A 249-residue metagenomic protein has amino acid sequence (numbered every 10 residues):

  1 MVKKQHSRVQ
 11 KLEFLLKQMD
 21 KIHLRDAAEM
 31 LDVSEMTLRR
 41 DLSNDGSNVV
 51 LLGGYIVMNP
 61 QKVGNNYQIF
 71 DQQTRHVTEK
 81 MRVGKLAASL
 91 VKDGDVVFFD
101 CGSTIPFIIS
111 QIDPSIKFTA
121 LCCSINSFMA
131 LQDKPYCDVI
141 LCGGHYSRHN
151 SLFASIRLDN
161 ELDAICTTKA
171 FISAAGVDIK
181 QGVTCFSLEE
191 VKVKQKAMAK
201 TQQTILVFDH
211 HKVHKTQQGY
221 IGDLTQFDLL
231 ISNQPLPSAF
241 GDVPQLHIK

Functional and structural regions predicted by a protein language model:
V2-Q10, F14-K21, M30, E35-F98 (+2 more regions): HTH-adjacent hinge/linker in prokaryotic transcriptional regulators
K4, F14, H23-R25, D32 (+2 more regions): Conserved phosphate- and dinucleotide-binding cores of soluble alpha/beta proteins, encompassing both enzyme active
V77-K80, L121, S151, S187: A conditional alpha-helix N-cap/helix-loop micro-motif detector
V96, K117-T119, C166: Residues that mark the start of a beta-strand
S103-P106: Gly/Ser/Thr-rich loops at beta-strand to alpha-helix junctions that form or flank small-molecule/cofactor-binding
Q111-P114, F118-A120, S124-M129: Catalytic core of membrane glycerolipid acyltransferases/transacylases, capturing the structured, soluble-facing
